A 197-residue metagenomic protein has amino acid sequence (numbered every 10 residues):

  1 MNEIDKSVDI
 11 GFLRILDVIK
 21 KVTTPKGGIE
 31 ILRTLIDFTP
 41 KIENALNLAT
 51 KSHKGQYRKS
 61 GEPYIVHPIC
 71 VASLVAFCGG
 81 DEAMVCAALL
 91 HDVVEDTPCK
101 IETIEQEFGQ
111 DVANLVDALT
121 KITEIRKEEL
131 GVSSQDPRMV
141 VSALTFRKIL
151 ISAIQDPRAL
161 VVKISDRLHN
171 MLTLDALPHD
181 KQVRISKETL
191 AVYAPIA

Functional and structural regions predicted by a protein language model:
M1-A197: Active-site helical microenvironments for divalent-metal-assisted chemistry
